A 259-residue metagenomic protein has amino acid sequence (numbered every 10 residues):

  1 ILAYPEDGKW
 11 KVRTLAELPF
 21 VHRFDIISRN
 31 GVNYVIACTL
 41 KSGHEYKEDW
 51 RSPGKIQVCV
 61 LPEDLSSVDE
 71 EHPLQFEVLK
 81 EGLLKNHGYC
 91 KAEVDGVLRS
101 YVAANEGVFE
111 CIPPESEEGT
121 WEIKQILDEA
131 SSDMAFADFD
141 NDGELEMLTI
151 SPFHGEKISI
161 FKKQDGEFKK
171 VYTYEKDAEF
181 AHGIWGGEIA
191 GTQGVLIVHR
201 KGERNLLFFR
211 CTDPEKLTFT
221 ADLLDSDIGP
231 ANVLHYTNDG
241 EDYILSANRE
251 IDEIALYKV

Functional and structural regions predicted by a protein language model:
I1-V259: Beta-propeller-forming repeat regions
